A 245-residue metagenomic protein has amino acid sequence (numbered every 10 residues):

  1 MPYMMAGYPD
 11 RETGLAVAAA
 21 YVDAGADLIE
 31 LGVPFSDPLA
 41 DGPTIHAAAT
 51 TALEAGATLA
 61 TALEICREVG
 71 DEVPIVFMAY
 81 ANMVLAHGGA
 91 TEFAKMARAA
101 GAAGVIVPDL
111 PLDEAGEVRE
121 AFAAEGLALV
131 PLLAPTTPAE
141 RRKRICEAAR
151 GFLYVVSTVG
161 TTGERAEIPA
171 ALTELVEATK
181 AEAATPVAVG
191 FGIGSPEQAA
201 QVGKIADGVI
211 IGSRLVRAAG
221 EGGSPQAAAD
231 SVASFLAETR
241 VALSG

Functional and structural regions predicted by a protein language model:
M1, G70-Y80, F122-L133, K180-F191 (+1 more regions): Short beta-strand/loop segments at the ligand-binding rim of alpha/beta enzyme cores
M1-G14, P74-G89, V130-T137: Active-site mouth loops of central-metabolism enzymes
P2, Y21, I29-G32, A97 (+3 more regions): Conserved, mostly hydrophobic/aromatic
R11-D23, T137-E147, V189, I193-V209: Catalytic cores of alpha/beta
R11-E12, F35-A47, L53-R67, V84-E92 (+5 more regions): Active-site-adjacent beta->alpha loops and helix N-cap segments on the catalytic face of soluble alpha/beta enzymes
V22, C66-G70, R98, R119-A123 (+2 more regions): Surface-exposed amphipathic alpha-helices with a cationic face
A26-P38, A100-I106, P111-E114, L153-G163 (+2 more regions): Glycine-rich phosphate-binding active-site loops on the catalytic face of alpha/beta enzymes
E177-T185, G194-K204, G208-G245: Alpha/beta catalytic cores of nucleotide-metabolism and tRNA/nucleoside-modifying enzymes
